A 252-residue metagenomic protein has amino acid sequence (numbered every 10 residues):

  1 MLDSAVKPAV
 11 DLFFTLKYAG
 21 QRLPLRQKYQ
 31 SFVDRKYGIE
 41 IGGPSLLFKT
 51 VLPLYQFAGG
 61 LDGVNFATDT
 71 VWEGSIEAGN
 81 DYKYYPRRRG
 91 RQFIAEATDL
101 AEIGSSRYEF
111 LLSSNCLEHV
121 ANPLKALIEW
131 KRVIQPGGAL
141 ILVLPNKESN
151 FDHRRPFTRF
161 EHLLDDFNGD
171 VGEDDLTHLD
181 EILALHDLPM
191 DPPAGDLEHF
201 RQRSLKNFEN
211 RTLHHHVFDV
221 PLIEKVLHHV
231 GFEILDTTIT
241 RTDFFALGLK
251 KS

Functional and structural regions predicted by a protein language model:
M1-R35: Class I SAM-dependent methyltransferase Rossmann-like catalytic core, especially the SAM/SAH-binding loop
K28, V51-P53, K125-E129: A short acidic, amphipathic alpha-helical/loop segment
F32-V33, S105, L127: A short, aliphatic-rich alpha-helical micro-motif
V33, Q56, A121, Q135: Short conserved AdoMet
K36-L100: Class I SAM-dependent methyltransferase SAM/SAH-binding core
Y82-I94, L124-E129, P136-K251: S-adenosyl-L-methionine-dependent methyltransferase catalytic module, highlighting the catalytic core
L111-L112: Hydrophobic beta-strand segment of the Class I
N115-H119: A short His-aromatic
